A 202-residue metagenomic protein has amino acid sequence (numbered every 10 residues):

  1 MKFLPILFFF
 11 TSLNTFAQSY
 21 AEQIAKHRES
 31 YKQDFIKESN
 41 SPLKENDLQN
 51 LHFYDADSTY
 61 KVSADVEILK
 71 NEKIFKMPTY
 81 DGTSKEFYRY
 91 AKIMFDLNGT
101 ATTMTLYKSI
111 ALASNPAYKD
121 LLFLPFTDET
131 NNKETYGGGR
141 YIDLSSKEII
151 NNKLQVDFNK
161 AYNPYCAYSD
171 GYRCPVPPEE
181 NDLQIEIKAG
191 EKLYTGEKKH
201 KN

Functional and structural regions predicted by a protein language model:
M1-E22: Bacterial Sec-dependent N-terminal signal peptides
Q18-K73: Start-of-domain marker
A21, Y162-N202: Extended, aromatic/histidine-rich regions of cofactor-dependent oxidoreductases associated with respiratory
E45-L48, F53, K73-G82, E86-R89 (+3 more regions): Extracellular/lumen-exposed scaffold segments
V66, K108-I110, D128-T130, F158-Y162 (+1 more regions): A mature extracytoplasmic/lumenal domain signature
M77-G138: Mid-length scaffold segments of soluble, non-membrane domains
I110-A113, G138-Y141, Y172, K199-K201: Exposed acidic/polar residues on beta-strands and adjacent loops within beta-sheet cores, strongest in beta-propeller
P125-N163: Acidic, glycine-rich flexible loop segments
